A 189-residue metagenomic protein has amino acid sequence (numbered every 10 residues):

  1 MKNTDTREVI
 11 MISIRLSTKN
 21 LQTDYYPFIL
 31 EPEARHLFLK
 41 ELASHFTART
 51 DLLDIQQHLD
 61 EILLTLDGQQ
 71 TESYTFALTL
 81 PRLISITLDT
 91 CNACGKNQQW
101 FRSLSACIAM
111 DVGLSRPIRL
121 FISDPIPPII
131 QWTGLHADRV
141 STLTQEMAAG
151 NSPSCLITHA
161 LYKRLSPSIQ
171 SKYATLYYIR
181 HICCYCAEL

Functional and structural regions predicted by a protein language model:
M1-N3, Q99-W100: Short amphipathic alpha-helices and their capping/turn segments at secondary-structure boundaries
K2-I86: Catalytic NTP-binding/metal-coordinating core of nucleotidyl cyclase/transferase enzymes
G68-E188: Catalytic beta-strand-to-alpha-helix segment of the class III nucleotidyl cyclase homology domain
